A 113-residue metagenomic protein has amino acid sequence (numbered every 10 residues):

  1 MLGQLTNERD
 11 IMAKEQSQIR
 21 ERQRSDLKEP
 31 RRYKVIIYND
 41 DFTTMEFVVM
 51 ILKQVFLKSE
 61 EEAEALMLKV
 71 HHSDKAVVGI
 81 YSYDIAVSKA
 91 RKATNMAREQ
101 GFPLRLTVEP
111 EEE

Functional and structural regions predicted by a protein language model:
L2-E113: Terminal domain-initiation and capping elements
